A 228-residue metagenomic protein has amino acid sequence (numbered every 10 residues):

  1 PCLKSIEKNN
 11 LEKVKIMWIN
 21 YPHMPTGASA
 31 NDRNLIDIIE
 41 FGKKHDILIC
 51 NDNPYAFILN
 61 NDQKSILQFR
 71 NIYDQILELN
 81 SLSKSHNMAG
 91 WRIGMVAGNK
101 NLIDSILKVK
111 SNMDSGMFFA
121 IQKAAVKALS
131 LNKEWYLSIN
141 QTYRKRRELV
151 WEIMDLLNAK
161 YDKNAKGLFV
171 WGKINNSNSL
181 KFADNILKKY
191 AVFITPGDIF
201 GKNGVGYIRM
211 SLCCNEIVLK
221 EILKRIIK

Functional and structural regions predicted by a protein language model:
P1-K64: Active-site phosphate-binding strand-loop segment of PLP-dependent enzymes
E7, N185-I194, F200-K228: PLP-dependent enzyme catalytic core of the Aspartate aminotransferase-like
W18, I49-N51, E78, S115 (+1 more regions): Hydrophobic residues in well-ordered beta-strands that form the structural core
K44-H45, L157, Y190: Helix C-cap/helix->beta junction micro-motif
D74-R144, E148-M154: Conserved core segment of the aminotransferase class I/II
V126, T142-W151, Y161-K173, G204: Conserved glycine-rich beta-strand-loop-beta hairpin in the small C-terminal domain of fold type I
L157-Y161, F193-D198: A short linear hydrophobic-aromatic micro-motif
